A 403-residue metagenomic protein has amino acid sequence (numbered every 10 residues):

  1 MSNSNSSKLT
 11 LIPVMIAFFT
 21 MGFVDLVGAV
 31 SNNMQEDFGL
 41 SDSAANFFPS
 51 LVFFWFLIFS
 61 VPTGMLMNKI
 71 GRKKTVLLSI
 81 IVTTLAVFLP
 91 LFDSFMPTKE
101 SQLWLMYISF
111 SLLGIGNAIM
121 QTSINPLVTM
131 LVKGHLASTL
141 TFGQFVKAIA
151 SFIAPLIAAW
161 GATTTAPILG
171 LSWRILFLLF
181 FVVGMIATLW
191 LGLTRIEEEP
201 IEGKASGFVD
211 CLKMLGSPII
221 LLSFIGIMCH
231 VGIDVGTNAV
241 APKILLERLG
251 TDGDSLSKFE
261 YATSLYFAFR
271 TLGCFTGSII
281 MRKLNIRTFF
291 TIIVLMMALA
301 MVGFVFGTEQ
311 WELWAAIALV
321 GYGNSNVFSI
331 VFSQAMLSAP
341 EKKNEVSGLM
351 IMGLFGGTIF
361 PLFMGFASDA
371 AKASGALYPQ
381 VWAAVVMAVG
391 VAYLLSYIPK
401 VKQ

Functional and structural regions predicted by a protein language model:
L9-L40, N125, T237-L245: Extracytoplasmic
V27-A29, G216-S264, T271: Extracytoplasmic gate region of multi-pass secondary transporters
F47-M65, S264-T276: Central cavity-lining transmembrane alpha-helices of secondary-active solute carriers, predominantly the Major
I81-K99, M296-T308: C-terminal ends and interior cores of transmembrane alpha-helices in multi-pass membrane transporters/permeases
L103, Y107-F145: Cytoplasmic helix-loop-helix junction between adjacent transmembrane helices in 12-TM secondary transporters
I119-K133, S325-P340: Intracellular juxtamembrane helix-capping segments at the cytosolic ends of symmetry-related transmembrane helices
G134, T139-I196: Helix-loop-helix hairpin linking two adjacent transmembrane segments in secondary transporters
